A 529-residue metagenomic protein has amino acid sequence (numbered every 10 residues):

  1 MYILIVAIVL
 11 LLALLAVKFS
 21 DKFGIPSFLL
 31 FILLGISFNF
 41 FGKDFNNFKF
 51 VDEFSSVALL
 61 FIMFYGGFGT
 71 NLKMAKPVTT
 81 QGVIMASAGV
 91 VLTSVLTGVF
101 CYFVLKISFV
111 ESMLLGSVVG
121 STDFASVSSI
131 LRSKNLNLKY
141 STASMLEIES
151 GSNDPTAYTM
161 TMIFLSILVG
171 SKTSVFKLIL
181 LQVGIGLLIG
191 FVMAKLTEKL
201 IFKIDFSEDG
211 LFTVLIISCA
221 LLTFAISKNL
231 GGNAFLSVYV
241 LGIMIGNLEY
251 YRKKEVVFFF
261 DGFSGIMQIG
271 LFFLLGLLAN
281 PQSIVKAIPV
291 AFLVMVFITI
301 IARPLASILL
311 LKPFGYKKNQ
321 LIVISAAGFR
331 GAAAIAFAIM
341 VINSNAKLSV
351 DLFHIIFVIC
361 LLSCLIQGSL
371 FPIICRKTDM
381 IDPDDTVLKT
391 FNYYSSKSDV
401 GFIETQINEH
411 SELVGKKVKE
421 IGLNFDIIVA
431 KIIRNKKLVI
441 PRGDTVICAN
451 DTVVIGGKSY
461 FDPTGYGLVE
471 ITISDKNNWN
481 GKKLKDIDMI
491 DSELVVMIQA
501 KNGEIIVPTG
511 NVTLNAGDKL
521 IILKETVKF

Functional and structural regions predicted by a protein language model:
M1-P383, L388, K397: Transmembrane helical cores of multi-pass secondary ion antiporters/exchangers
L305, K312-V323, A333, F337-F529: Cytosolic regulatory regions of ion transport systems
